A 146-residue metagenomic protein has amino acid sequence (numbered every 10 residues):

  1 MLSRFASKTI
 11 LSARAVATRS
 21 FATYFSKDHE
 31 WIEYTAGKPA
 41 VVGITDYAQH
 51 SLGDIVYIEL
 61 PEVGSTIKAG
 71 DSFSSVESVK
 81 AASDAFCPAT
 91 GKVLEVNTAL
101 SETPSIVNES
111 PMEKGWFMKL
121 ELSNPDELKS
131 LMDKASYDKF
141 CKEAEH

Functional and structural regions predicted by a protein language model:
M1-A15: N-terminal chloroplast transit peptides
L11-S75, E109, K114-H146: Acidic, low-complexity mobile loops and tails
I32-Y34, V79, V96: Residue-level recognition of beta-strand microenvironments
H50, T90-V93, A99-L100: Short, charged/polar surface micro-motifs in flexible loops or helix N-caps
P61-E62, I67-K68, V79, P88 (+1 more regions): Surface-exposed strand-loop junctions at beta-sheet edges and helix termini that form docking/interaction patches
S75-F86, T103-I106: Short, Lys/Arg- and Gly-enriched loop/turn segments at beta-strand edges
V96-S110: Short, charge-rich, low-complexity interaction segments located in flexible loops at or near secondary-structure
